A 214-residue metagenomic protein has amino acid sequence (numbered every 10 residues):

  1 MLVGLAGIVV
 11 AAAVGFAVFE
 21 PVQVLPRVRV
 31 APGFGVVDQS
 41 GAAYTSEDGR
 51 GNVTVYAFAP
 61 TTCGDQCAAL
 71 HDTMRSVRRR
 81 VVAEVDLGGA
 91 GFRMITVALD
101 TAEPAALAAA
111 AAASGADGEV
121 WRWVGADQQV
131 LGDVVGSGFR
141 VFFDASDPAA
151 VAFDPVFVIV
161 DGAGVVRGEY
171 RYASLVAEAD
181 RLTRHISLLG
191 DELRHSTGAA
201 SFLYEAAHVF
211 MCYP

Functional and structural regions predicted by a protein language model:
M1-V37, V209-P214: N-terminal targeting signals for export/organelle localization
R29-A31, N52, A152-D154: Short, small/polar residue-rich loop motifs at catalytic or cofactor-binding pockets
V37-D38, V160: Hydrophobic alpha-helical segments, especially N-terminal targeting/anchoring helices
E47-M74: Short active-site neighborhood of thiol/selenol oxidoreductases, capturing the structured segment around
L70-V134: Structural microenvironment flanking redox-active thiols in thiol-disulfide oxidoreductases
E119-W121, G132, G136-S146, A150-V158: Structural micro-motif
S146-P214: Thiol-/selenol-based redox modules, centered on thioredoxin-like and closely related oxidoreductase domains
